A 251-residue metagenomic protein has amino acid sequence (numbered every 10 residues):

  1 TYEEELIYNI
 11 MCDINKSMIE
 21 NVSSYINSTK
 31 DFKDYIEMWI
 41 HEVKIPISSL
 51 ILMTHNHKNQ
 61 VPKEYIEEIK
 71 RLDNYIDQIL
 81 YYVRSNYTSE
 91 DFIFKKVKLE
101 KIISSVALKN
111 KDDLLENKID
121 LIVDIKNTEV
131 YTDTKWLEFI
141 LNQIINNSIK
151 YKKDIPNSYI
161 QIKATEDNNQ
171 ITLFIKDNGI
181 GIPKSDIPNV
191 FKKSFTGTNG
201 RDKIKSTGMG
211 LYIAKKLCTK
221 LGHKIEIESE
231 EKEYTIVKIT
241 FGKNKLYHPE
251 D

Functional and structural regions predicted by a protein language model:
K111-I122: Short conserved segments within the C-terminal catalytic ATPase subdomain
S148-K152: Short helix-loop "hinge" at the ATP-lid/N-box region of the Bergerat-fold HATPase_c
N157-N169: Short beta-strand/loop element within the Bergerat-fold HATPase_c
D177: Acidic ATP/Mg2+-coordinating residue in the GHKL
I182-F195: Short conserved segment of the HATPase_c
